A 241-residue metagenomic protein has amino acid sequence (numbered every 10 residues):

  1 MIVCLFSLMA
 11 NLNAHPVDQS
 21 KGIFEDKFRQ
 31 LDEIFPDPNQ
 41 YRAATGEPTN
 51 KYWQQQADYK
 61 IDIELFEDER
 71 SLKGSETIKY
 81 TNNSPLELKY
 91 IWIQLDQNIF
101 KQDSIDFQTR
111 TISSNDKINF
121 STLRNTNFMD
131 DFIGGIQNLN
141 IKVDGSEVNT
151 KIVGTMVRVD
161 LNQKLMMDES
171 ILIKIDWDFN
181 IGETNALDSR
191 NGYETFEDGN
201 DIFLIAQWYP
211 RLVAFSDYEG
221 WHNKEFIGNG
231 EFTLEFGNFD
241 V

Functional and structural regions predicted by a protein language model:
M1-A10: Bacterial N-terminal signal peptides
A14-K73, A206, N229: N-terminal, polar/Ser/Thr-rich
A43-Y52, K101-L161, T184-N191: Solvent-exposed beta-strand/loop surfaces of large extracellular or lumenal domains
P48-N50, I61-E64, E147-N149, D160-L165 (+1 more regions): Beta-strand-rich interaction surfaces with strong enrichment in secreted/lumenal proteins
D58-K60, S75, L88-Y90, I136-N138 (+5 more regions): Extracellular structured ligand-interaction cores
R70-I99, S104, N115-S121: Ligand-binding face of N-terminal immunoglobulin V-set domains in extracellular IgSF glycoproteins
E76-I78, N82, L95-Q97, E169-E183 (+1 more regions): Short, hydrophobic/aromatic-enriched beta-strand segments in well-ordered soluble domains
N115-L139, V143, D176-V241: Extended, low-hydrophobicity, Ser/Thr/Pro/Gly-biased non-transmembrane segments
